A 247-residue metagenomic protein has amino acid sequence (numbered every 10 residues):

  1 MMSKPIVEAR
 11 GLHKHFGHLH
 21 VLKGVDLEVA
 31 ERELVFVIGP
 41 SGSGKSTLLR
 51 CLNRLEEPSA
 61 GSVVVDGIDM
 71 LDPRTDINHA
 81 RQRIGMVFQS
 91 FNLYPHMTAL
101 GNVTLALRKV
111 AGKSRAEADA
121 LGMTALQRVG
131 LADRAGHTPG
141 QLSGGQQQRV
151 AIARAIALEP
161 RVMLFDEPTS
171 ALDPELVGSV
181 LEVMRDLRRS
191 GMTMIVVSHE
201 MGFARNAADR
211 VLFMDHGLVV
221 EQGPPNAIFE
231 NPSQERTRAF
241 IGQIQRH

Functional and structural regions predicted by a protein language model:
M1-S3: The identity of the second residue at the extreme N-terminus of proteins
P5-P225: ABC family nucleotide-binding domain
Q222, N226-H247: C-terminal boundary and immediately downstream tail of ABC-type ATPase nucleotide-binding domains
